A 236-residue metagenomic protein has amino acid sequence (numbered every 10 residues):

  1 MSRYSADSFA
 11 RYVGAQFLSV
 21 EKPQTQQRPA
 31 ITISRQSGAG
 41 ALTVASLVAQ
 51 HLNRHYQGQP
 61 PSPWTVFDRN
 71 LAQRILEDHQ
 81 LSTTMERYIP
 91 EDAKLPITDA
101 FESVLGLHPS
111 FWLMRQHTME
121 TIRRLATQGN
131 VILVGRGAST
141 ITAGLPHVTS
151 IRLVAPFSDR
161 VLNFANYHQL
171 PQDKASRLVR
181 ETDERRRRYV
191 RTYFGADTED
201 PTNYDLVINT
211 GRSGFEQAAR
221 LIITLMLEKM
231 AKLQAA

Functional and structural regions predicted by a protein language model:
M1-F111, Q116, E120-N130, T140-T149 (+3 more regions): Glycine-rich phosphate-binding loop of ATP-dependent small-molecule kinases
S2, F164-H168, S176-R180, E184 (+2 more regions): Double-stranded RNA-binding/processing signature
R11-E21, E91-T98, P171-F215: Small-molecule kinase domains that catalyze NTP-dependent phosphoryl transfer to phosphate-bearing small molecules
R35, L153-A155, T210: Flexible glycine-/small-residue-rich
T83, S158-R160, H168, T192 (+1 more regions): Strand-loop microenvironment adjacent to phosphate/nucleotide-handling motifs in alpha/beta enzyme folds
G135-S139: Short, polar loop motifs at secondary-structure junctions
P146-N166, Q172-R180: Conserved phosphate-donor/acceptor-positioning beta-strand/loop module used by diverse small-molecule
Y204-A236: Long hydrophobic alpha-helical segments typical of transmembrane helices together with their membrane-interfacial
